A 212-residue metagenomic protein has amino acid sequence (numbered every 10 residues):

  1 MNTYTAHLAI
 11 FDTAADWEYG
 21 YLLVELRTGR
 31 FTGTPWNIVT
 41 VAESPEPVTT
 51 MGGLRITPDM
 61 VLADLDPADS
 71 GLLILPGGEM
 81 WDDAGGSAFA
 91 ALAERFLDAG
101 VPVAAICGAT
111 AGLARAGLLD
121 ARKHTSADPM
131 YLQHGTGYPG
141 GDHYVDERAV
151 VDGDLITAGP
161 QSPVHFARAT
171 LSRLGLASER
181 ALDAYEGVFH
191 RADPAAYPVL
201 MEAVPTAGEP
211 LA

Functional and structural regions predicted by a protein language model:
N2-A15, T28, T32-N37, V41-S44 (+2 more regions): Active-site-adjacent pocket-lining segments in enzyme domains
A14-Y19, T49: Short N-terminal binding/cap micro-motifs at the start of the first secondary-structure element
Y19-V24, A90: Short amphipathic alpha-helical segment that frequently serves as the phosphate-/nucleotide-binding helix
Y21, G52, A116-G117: Short, flexible helix/strand-to-coil boundary loops that buttress conserved ligand/catalytic motifs in alpha/beta
T49-T50, S126: Acidic surface patches and DE-rich sequence motifs
G52-M60: Short gly/ser/thr-rich secondary-structure transition/capping motifs
